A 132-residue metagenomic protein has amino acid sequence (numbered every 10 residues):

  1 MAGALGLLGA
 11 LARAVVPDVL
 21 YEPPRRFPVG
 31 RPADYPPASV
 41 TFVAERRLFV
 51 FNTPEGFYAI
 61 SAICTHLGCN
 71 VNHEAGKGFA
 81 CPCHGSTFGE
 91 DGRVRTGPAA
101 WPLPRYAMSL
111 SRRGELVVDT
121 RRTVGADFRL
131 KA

Functional and structural regions predicted by a protein language model:
G3-G76, P102-A132: N-terminal pre-ligand scaffold of iron-sulfur
N72-C83, T87-G89: Membrane-embedded segments
F88, R95-A99, R112: Exported/periplasmic cell-wall-interacting domains
D91-G92, F128: Short glycine-/acidic-enriched loop or helix-start segments at secondary-structure transitions that form or flank
